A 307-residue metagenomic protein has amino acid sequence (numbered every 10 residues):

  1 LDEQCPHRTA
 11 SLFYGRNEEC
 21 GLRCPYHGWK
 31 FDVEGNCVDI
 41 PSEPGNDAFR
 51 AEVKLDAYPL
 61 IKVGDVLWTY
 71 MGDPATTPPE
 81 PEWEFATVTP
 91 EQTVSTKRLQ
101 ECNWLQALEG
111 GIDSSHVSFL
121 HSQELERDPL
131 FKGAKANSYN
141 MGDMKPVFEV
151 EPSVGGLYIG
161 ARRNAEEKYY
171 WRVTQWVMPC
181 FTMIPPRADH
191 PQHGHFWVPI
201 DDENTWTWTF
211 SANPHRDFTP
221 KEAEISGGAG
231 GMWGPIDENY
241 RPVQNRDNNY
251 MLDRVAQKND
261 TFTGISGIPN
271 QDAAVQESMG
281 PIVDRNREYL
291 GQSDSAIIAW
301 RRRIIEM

Functional and structural regions predicted by a protein language model:
L1-T93, V147, K168, I282: Rieske [2Fe-2S] iron-sulfur-binding domain
T9, P74-M307: C-terminal catalytic domain of Rieske-type non-heme iron oxygenases
